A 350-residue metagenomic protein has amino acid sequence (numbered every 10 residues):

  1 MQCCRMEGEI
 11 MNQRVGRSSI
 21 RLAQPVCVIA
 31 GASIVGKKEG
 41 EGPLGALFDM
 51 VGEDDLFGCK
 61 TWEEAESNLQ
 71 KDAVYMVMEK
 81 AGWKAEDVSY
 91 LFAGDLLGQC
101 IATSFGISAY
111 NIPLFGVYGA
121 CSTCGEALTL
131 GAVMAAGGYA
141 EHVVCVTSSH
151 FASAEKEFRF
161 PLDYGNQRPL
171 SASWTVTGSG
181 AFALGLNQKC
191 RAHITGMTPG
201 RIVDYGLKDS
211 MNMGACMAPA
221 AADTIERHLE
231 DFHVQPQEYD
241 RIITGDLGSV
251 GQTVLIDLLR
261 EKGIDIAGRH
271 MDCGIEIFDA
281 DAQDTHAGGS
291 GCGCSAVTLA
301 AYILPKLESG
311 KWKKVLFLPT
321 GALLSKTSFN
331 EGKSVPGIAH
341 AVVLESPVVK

Functional and structural regions predicted by a protein language model:
C3-C4: Cysteine-centered motifs
G8-E63, P161-E226, D231-V234, D265-D284 (+2 more regions): Condensing-enzyme catalytic core mediating Claisen C-C bond formation in acyl metabolism
V28, W62-C121, E238-T253: Conserved beta-ketoacyl condensing-enzyme motif
E66-G82, L130, C216-D231, T298-I303: Short, well-ordered amphipathic alpha-helical segments that serve as non-catalytic structural scaffolds within diverse
G94-Q99, C121-S122, T147-S153, G200-R201 (+2 more regions): Acidic, glycine-rich active-site loops and adjacent beta-strand->loop/helix elements that engage anionic groups
S104-I107, L247-K262, T327-V335: Short glycine/threonine-rich loop-to-helix capping motif typified by GTGT followed within a few residues by an Asp-Pro
S104-K156, F160-A172: A generic, well-ordered mixed alpha/beta core segment in the N-terminal half of proteins
Y118-C145, F182-L184, S290-K311: Active-site-proximal alpha-helical scaffold in enzymes
